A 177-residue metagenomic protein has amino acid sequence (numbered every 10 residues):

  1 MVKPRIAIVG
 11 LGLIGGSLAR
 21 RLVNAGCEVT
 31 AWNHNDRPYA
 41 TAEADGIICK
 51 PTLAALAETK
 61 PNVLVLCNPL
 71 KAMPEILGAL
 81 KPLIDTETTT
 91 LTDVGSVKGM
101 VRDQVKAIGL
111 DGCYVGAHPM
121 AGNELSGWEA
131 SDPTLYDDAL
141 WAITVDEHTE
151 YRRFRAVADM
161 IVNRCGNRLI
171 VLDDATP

Functional and structural regions predicted by a protein language model:
M1-A55: NAD(P)+-binding Rossmann beta1-loop-alpha1 motif at the extreme N-terminus of oxidoreductases
V2-R5, T88, D138: Phosphate-coordination loops involved in phosphoryl transfer and adenosine-cofactor binding
R5, E28, C113, L140 (+1 more regions): Residues at the starts of beta-strands that form the adenosine-phosphate
A7-I8, L66, I143: Hydrophobic Val/Ile/Leu positions in short beta-strands of Rossmann-like dinucleotide-binding domains
A55-D85, T90: Rossmann-like NAD(P)-binding element
C67-P69, G95, V145: Glycine-rich, N-terminal phosphate-binding loop of Rossmann-like dinucleotide-binding domains
I76-E129: Rossmann-like NAD(P)(H) cofactor-binding subdomain of soluble oxidoreductases
L135-P177: Internal alpha-helical scaffold of NAD(P)-dependent oxidoreductase catalytic cores
